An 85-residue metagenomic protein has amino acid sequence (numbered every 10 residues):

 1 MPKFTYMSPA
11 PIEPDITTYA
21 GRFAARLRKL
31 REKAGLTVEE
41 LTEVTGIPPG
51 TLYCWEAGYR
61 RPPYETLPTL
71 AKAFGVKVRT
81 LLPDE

Functional and structural regions predicted by a protein language model:
F4-K33: A short, Lys/Arg-rich alpha-helix, primarily the initiator
R22, K33, Y59-P62, A73: Helix-turn-helix/winged-helix DNA-binding modules
A25-V44, T69: Short basic helix-loop element that most often maps to the first helix and adjoining turn of HTH DNA-binding modules
L27, L41, L52-W55, L81: Conserved hydrophobic/aromatic packing and binding residues within compact polymer-binding modules
G46, E65-T80: DNA major-groove recognition helix of helix-turn-helix/homeodomain DNA-binding modules
G46-P62: Recognition helix of helix-turn-helix/homeodomain-like DNA-binding domains that insert into the DNA major groove
D84: Conserved short acidic donor-positioning loop in nucleotide-sugar-dependent glycosyltransferases
